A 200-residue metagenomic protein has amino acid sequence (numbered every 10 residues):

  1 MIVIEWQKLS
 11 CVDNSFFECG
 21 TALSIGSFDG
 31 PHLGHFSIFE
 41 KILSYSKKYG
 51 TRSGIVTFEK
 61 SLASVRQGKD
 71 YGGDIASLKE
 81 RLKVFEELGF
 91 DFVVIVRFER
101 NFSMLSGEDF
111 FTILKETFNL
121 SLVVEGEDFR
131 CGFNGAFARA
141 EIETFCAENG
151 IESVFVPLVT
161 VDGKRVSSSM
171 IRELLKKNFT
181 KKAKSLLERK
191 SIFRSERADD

Functional and structural regions predicted by a protein language model:
M1-D200: Nucleotidyltransferase catalytic core that binds NTPs
